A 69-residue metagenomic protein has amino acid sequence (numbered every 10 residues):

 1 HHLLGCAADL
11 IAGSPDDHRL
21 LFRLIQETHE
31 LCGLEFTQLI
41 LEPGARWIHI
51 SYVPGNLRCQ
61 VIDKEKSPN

Functional and structural regions predicted by a protein language model:
H2-C6, A12-N69: Catalytic cores and adjacent binding grooves of peptidoglycan-active enzymes
